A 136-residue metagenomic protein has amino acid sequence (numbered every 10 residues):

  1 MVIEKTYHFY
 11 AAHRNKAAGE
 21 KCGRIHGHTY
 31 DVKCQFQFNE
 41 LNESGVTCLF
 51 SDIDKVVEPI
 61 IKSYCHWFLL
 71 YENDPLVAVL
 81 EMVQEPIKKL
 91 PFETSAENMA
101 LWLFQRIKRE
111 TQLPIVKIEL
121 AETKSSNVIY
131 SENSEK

Functional and structural regions predicted by a protein language model:
M1-K136: Charge-rich, low-complexity N-terminal segments
